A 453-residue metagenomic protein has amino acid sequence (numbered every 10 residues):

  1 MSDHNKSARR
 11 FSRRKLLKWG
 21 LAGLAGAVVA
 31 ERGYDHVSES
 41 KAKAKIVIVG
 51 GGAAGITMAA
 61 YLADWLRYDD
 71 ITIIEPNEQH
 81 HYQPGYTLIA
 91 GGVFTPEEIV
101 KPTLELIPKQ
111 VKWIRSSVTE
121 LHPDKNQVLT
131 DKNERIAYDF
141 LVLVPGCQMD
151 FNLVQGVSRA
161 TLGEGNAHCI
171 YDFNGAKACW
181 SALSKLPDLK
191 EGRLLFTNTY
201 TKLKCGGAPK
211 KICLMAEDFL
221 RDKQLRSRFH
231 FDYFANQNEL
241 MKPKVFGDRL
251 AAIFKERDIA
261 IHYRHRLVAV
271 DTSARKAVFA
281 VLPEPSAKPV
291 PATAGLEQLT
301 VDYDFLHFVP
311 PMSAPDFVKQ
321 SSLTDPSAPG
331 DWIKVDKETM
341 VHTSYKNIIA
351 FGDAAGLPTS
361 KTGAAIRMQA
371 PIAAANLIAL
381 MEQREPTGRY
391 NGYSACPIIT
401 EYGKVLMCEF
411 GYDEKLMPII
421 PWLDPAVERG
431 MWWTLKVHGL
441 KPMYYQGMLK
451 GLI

Functional and structural regions predicted by a protein language model:
M1-F11: N-terminal secretory signal peptides
V37-K112, Y200-K244: Beta1-alpha1 glycine-rich phosphate/pyrophosphate-binding loop at the start of Rossmann-like nucleotide-binding domains
K109-E120, V128, D218-G330: A Rossmann-like FAD-binding core segment of flavoenzymes
G146-Q224: Glycine-rich dinucleotide-binding loop and its adjacent helix/turn
T161-K190, L299-M368: FAD-site-proximal beta/loop scaffold in flavoenzymes
A354-Y390: A conserved FAD-binding loop/helix module that cradles the flavin
I378-M417: Active-site-proximal substrate-binding core of FAD-dependent oxidoreductases
M407-I453: C-terminal auxiliary extensions adjacent to catalytic cores
